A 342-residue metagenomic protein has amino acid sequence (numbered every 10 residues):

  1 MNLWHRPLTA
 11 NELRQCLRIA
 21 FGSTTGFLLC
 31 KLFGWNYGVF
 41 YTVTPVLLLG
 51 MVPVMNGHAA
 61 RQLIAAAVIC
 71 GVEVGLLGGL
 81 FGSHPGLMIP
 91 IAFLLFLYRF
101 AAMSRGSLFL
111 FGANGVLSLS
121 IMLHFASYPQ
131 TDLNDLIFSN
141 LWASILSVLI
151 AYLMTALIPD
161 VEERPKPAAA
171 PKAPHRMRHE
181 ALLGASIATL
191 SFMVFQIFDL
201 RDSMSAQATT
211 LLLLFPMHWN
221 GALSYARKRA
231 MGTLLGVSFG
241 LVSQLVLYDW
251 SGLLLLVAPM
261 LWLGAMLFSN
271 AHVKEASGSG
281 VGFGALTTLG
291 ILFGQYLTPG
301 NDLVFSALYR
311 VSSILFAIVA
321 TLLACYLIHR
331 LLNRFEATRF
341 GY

Functional and structural regions predicted by a protein language model:
M1-F111, H124-M260, F268-Y342: Alpha-helical transmembrane segments and their membrane-interface boundaries that form or gate the permeation pathway
V116-L117: Long, low-complexity intrinsically disordered regulatory segments of eukaryotic signaling proteins
S120-I121: Intrinsically disordered, low-complexity terminal regions of eukaryotic chromatin/chromosome-maintenance proteins
